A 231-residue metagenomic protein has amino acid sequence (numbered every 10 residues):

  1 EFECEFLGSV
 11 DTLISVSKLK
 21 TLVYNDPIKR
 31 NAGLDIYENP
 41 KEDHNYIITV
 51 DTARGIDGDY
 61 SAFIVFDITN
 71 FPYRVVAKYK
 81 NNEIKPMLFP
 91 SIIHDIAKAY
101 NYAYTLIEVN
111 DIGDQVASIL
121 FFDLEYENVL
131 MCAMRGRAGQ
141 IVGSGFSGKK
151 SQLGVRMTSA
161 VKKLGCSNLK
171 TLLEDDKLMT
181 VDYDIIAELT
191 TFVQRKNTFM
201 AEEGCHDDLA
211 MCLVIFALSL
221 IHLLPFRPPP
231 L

Functional and structural regions predicted by a protein language model:
E1-M134, S144, S159, K163 (+2 more regions): RNase H-like, metal-dependent nuclease domains and their acidic two-metal-ion catalytic environment used
R137-A138: Surface-exposed loop and turn segments in beta-propeller and other repeat-based domains that flank or scaffold
G143-L153: Surface-exposed intrinsically disordered loops and tails
L153-S159: Amphipathic alpha-helical blocks and their helix-capping loop/short-beta junctions
